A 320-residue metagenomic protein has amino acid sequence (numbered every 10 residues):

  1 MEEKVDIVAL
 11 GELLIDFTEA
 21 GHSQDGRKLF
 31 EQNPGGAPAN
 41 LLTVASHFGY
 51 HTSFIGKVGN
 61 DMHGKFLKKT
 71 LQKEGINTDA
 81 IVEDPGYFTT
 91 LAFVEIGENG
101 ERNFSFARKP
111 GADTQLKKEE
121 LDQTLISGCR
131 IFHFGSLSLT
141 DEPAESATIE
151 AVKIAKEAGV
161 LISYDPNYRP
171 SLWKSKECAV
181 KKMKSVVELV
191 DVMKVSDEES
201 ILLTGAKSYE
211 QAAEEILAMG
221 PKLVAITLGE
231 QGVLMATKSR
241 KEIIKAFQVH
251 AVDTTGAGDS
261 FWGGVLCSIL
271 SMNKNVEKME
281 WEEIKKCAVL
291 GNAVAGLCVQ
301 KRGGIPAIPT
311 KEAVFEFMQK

Functional and structural regions predicted by a protein language model:
M1-D6, K153, G205, Y209-K320: Conserved phosphate-binding/catalytic region of the ribokinase-like
M1-N77: Glycine-rich phosphate/adenosyl-contacting loop at the front of the ribokinase-like
T43, L91-E95, G232-M235: Short beta-strand scaffold segments in enzyme catalytic cores
H51-F134, F315-K320: Conserved N-terminal subdomain of the carbohydrate kinase-like
T90, S136-T140, A295, K301-G304: Glycine-rich phosphate/pyrophosphate-binding beta-alpha loops
P110-E119, L172-C178, A206, V276: Short gly/ser/thr-rich secondary-structure transition/capping motifs
L137-E215, P221, Q231-G232: Conserved beta-alpha-beta core of the PfkB/ribokinase-like small-molecule kinase fold
